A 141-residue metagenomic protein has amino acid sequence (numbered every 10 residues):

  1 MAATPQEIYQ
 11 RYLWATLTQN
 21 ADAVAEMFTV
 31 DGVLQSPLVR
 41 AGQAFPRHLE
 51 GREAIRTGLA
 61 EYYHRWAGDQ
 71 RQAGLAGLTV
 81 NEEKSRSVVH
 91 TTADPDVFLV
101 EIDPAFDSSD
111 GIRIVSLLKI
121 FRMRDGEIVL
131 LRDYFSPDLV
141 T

Functional and structural regions predicted by a protein language model:
M1-T141: C-terminal and inter-domain tail/linker signature
